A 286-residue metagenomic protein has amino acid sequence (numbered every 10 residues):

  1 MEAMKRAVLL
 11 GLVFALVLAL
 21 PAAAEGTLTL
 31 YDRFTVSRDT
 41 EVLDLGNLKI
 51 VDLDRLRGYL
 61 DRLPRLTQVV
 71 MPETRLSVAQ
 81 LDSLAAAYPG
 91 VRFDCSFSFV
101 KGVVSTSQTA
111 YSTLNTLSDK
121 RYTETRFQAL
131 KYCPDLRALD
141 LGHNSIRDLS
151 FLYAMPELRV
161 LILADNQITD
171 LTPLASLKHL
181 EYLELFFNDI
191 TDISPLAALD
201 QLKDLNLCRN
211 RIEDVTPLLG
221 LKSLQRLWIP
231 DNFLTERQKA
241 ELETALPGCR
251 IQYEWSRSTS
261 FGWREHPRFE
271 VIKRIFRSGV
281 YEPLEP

Functional and structural regions predicted by a protein language model:
M1-A3: Short, Lys/Arg-enriched N-terminal segments with co-localized hydrophobic residues within the first ~10-30 amino acids
K5-G11: Sec-dependent signal peptide recognition, specifically the positively charged N-region followed immediately by
G11-A19: Bacterial N-terminal signal peptides
L20-A24: Sec/Tat signal peptide C-region and signal peptidase I cleavage site
E25-D82, A86-R147, F151-T169, P173-T191 (+5 more regions): Concave beta-strand-loop units of leucine-rich repeat
